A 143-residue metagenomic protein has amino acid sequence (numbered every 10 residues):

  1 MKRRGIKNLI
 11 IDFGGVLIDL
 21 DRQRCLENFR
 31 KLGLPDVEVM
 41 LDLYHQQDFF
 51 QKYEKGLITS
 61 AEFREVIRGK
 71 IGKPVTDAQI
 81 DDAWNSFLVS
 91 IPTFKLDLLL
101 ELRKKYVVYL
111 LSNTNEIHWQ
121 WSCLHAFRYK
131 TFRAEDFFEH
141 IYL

Functional and structural regions predicted by a protein language model:
M1-K7, I11, N115-E116, W121-L143: Asp-based, Mg2+/Mn2+-dependent phosphohydrolase catalytic module
K2-H45, K70: Active-site neighborhood of HAD-like aspartate-dependent phosphohydrolases
D12-G15, G56, L102, L110 (+1 more regions): Generic structural signal for small/hydrophobic residues in well-ordered secondary structure, especially within
Q47-D48, Y106: Structural motif
D48-K52, H118-W121: A short acidic, helix-capping loop that chelates divalent metal ions and anchors anionic groups
F49-Y53, L99, F138: Generic hydrophobic alpha-helical segments
F50-D81: A metal-dependent, Asp-based hydrolase signature
D77-F127: Substrate-recognition element of Asp-dependent hydrolases with the DxDx(T/V) motif
